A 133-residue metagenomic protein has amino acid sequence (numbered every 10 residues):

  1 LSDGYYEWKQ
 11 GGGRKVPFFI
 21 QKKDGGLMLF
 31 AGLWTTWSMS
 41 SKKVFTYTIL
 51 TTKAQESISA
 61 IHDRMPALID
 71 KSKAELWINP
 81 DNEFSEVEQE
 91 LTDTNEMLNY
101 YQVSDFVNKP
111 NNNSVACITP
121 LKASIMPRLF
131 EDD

Functional and structural regions predicted by a protein language model:
L1-D133: Short linear sequence motif anchored by a di-proline
